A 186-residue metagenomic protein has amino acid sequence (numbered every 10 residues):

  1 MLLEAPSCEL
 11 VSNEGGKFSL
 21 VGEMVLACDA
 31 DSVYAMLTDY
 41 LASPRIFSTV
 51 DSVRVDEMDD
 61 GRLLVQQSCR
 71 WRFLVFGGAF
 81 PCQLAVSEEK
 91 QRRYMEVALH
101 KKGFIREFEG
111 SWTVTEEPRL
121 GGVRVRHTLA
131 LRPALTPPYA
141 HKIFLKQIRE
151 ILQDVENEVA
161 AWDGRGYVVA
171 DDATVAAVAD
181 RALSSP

Functional and structural regions predicted by a protein language model:
M1-R62, A179-P186: Hydrophobic ligand-binding cavity/cleft-lining segments
E4-P6, M58-Q66, E89-A98: Short, hydrophobic/aromatic-rich segments at coil-to-beta transitions
G15, M58-D60, Q91, E117-G121: Short strand-connecting beta-turns/loops that link adjacent beta-strands
L20-G22, Q67-C69, G78-C82, M95-V97 (+2 more regions): One face of beta-strands
G22-M24, V53-V55, F80-E88, E109-E116: Hydrophobic/aromatic beta-strand elements that line small-molecule binding cavities or substrate pockets in beta-rich
M24-A30, Y40, C69-V75, V86-K90 (+3 more regions): Beta-strand elements of well-folded, non-transmembrane domains
A98-E150: Beta-strand/loop substructures that line and gate deep hydrophobic ligand-binding cavities in soluble
E156-P186: Short, highly charged C-terminal tails/helix-capping segments
